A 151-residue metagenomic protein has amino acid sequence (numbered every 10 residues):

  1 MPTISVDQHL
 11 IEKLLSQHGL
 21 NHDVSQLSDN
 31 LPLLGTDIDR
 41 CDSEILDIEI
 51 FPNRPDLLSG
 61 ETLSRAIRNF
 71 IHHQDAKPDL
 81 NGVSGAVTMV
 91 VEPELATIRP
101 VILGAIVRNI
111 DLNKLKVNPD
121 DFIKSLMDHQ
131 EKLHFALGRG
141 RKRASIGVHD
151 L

Functional and structural regions predicted by a protein language model:
M1-L151: Phosphate-rich ligand and nucleic-acid binding surfaces
